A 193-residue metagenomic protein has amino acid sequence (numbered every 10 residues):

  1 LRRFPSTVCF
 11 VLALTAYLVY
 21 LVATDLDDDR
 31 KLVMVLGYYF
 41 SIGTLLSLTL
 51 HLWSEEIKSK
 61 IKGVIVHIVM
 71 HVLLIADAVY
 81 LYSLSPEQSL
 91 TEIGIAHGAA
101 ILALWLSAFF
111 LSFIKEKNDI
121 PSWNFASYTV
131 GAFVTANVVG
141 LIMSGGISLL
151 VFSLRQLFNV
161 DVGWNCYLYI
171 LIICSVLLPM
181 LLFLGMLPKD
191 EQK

Functional and structural regions predicted by a protein language model:
L1-K60, H71: N-terminal signal-anchor module of multipass membrane proteins
T7-L26, A76-Y82, S112, I147-F152: Alpha-helical transmembrane segments of multi-pass membrane proteins
V19, A23-L36, A76, Y80 (+1 more regions): Pre-catalytic or accessory/regulatory segments outside the catalytic core
I57-V66, V79-K193: Membrane-interface helix-loop-helix junctions at boundaries between adjacent transmembrane segments
V66-L73: Central hydrophobic cores of alpha-helical transmembrane segments in multi-pass integral membrane proteins
